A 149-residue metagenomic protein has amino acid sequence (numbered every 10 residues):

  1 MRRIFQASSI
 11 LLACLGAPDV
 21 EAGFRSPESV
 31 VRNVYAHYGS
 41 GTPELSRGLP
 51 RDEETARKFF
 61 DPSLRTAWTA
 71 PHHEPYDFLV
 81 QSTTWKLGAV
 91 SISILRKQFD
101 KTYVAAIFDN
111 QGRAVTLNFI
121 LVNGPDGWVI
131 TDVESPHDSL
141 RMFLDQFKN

Functional and structural regions predicted by a protein language model:
R2-S9: Sec-dependent signal peptide recognition, specifically the positively charged N-region followed immediately by
A17-P18: N-terminal signal peptide c-region/cleavage motif recognized by signal peptidases
G23, R57-R113: Surface-exposed, charged secondary-structure patches
R25-P43: Short, aromatic-enriched amphipathic alpha-helices that serve as compact interaction elements
G39-P43, R47-T69: Short, solvent-exposed secondary-structure junction/capping segments
K97-K101, Q111-A114, G124, D132-N149: Low-complexity, intrinsically disordered terminal/linker segments enriched in charged and Gly/Pro repeats
